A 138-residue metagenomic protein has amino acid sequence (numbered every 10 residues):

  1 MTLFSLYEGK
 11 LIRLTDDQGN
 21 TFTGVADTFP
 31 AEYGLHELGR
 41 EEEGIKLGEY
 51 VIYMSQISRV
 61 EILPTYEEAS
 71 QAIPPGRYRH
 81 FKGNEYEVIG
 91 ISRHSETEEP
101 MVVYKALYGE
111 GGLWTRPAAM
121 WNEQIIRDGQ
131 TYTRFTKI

Functional and structural regions predicted by a protein language model:
M1-E68: Conserved RNA-binding domains used in RNP assembly and mRNA/RNA metabolism
E67-I138: Mixed-charge, low-complexity intrinsically disordered regions
